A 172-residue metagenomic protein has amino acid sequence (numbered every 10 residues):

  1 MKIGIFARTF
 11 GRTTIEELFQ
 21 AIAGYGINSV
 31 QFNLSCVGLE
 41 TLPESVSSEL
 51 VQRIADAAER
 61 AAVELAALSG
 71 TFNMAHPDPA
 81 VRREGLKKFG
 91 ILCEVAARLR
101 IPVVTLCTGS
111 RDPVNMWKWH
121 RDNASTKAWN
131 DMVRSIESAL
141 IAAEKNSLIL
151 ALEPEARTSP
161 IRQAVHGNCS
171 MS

Functional and structural regions predicted by a protein language model:
M1-G4: Extreme N-terminal starter segment of soluble prokaryotic enzymes
F6-F10, N33-V37, G70-N73, G109-R111 (+1 more regions): Active-site beta-loop-alpha junctions enriched in small/polar residues
E16-E17, Q52, D56-A61, A75-S172: Active-site acidic/histidine proton-transfer and metal-coordination neighborhood in alpha/beta enzyme cores
E16-S35, L99-V103: Catalytic domains of carbohydrate-active enzymes, especially glycoside hydrolases
A21-I22, S47-S48, N168-C169: Glycine-rich, phosphate-binding/catalytic loops in enzymes
N33, E40-E59: Glycine-rich, positively charged N-terminal anion/phosphate-binding segment
